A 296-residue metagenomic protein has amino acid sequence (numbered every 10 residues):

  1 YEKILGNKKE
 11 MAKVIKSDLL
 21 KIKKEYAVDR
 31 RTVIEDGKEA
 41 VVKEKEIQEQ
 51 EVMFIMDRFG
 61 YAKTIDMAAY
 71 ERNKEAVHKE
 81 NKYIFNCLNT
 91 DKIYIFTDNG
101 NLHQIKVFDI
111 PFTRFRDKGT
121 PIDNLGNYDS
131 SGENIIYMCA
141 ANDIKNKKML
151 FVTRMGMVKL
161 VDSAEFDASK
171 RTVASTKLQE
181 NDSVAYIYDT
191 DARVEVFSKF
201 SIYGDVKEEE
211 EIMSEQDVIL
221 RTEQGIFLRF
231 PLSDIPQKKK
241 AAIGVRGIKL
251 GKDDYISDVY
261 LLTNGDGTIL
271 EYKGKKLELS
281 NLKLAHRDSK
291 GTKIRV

Functional and structural regions predicted by a protein language model:
Y1-V296: Short, structured "edge-of-domain" segments at secondary-structure transitions
